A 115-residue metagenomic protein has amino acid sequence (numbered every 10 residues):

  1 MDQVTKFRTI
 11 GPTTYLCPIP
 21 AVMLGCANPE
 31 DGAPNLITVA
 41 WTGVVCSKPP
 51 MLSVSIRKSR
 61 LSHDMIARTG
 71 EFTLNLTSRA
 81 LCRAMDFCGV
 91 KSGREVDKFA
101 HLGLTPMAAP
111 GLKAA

Functional and structural regions predicted by a protein language model:
M1-T38, G43-A115: Active-site-proximal mixed secondary-structure blocks
